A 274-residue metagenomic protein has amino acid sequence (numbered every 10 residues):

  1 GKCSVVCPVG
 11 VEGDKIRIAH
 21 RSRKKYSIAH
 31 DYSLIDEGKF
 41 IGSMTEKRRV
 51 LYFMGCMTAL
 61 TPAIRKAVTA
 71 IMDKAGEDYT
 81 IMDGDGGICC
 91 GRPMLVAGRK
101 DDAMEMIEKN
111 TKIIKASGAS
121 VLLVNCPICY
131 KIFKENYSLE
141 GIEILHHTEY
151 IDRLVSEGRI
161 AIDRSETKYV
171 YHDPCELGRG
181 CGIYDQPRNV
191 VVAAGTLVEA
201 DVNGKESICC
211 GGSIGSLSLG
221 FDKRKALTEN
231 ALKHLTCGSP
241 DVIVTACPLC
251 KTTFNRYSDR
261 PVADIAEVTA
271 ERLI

Functional and structural regions predicted by a protein language model:
K2-I274: Iron-sulfur cluster-binding electron-transfer modules in prokaryotic oxidoreductases
